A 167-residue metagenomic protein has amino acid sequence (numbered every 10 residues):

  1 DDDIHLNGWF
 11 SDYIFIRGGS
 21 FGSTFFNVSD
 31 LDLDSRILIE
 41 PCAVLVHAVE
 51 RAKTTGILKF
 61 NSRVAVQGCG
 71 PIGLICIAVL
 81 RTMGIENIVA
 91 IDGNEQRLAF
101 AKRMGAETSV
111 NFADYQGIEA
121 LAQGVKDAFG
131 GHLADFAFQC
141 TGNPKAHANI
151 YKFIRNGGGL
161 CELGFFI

Functional and structural regions predicted by a protein language model:
D1-Q67: NAD(P)H dinucleotide-binding glycine-rich loop of Rossmann-like/cofactor-binding domains, especially the beta1-alpha1
V44, I72, L80: Hydrophobic/small residue at the entry helix of a nucleotide-binding pocket
R51, R81-G84, F153-N156: Alpha-helix C-terminal capping segments
L58, F129, T141, F153-R155: A generic alpha-to-beta junction signature in SAM-dependent methyltransferases
V66-C69, R81-H147: Adenosine-nucleotide cofactor-binding segment
E107, N143-I167: Glycine-rich phosphate-binding loop and adjacent beta-alpha segment of Rossmann(oid) nucleotide-cofactor-binding
